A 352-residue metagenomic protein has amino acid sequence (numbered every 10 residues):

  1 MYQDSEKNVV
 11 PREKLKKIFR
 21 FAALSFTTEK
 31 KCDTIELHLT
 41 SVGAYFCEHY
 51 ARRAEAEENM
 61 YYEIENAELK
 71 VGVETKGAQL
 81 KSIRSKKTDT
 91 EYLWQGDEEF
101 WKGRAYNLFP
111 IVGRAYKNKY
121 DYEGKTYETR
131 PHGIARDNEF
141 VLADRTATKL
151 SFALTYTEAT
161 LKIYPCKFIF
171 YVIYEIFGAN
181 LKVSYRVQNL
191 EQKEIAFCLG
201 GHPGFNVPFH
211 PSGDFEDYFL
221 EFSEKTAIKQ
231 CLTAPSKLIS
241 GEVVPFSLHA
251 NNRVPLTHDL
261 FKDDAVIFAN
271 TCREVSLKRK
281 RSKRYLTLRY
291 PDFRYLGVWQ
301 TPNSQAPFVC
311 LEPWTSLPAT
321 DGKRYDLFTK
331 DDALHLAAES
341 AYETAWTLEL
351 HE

Functional and structural regions predicted by a protein language model:
Y2-D4, R20, T27, T34 (+1 more regions): Short, positively charged and aromatic/hydrophobic N-terminal segments
K70-T126: Acidic-aromatic substrate-binding/catalytic surfaces of carbohydrate-active enzymes
V73, Y120, G124-E128, Y185 (+1 more regions): Short Pro-Gly-centered flexible turn/kink motifs
K125-G178: Extended, loop-rich substrate-binding clefts of extracytoplasmic carbohydrate-active enzymes
Y127, H132, D137-D144, V254-K330: Acidic/His-leaning functional-site neighborhoods
Y156-F209: Acidic, contiguous internal or C-terminal segments within carbohydrate-active enzymes that form a structured patch used
Y171-I173, D331-L336: Beta-strand-rich interaction surfaces with strong enrichment in secreted/lumenal proteins
V207, P211-Y290: Active-site/ligand-binding surface loops and adjacent short beta/alpha elements that line catalytic pockets across
